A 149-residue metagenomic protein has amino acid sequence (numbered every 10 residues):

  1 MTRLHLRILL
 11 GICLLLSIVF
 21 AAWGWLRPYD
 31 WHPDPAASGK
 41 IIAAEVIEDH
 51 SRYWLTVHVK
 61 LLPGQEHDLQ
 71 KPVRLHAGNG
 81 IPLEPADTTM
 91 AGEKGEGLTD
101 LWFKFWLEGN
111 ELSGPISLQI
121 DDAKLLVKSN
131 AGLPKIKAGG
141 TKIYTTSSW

Functional and structural regions predicted by a protein language model:
M1-R3: N-terminal hydrophobic targeting signals that begin at the initiator methionine
H5-W25: Hydrophobic membrane-insertion alpha-helices, especially the h-region of bacterial N-terminal signal peptides
L9-L15, Y29-H32, V73-L75: Short low-complexity stretches enriched in small and charged residues
F20-S38: Aromatic-capped interface at the extracytoplasmic side of an N-terminal signal-anchor transmembrane helix
A37-L75: Short, surface-exposed binding/anchoring microloops in extracellular/periplasmic proteins
E66-Q70, H76-L133: Short, solvent-exposed, Trp/other aromatic-anchored flexible loops in extracytoplasmic proteins
L125-W149: Short beta-strand elements
